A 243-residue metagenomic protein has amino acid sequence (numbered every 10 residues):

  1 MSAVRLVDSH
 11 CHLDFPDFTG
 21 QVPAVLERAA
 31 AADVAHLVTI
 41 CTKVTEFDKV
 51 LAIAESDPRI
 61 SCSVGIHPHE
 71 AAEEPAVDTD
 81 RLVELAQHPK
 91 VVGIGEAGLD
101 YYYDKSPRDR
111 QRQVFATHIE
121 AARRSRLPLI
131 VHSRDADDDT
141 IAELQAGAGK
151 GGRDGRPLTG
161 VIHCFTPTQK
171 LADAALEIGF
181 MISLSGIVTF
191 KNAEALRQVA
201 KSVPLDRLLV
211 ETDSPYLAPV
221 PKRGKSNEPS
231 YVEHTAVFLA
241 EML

Functional and structural regions predicted by a protein language model:
M1-L243: Mid-domain alpha/beta scaffold segments of enzyme catalytic cores
